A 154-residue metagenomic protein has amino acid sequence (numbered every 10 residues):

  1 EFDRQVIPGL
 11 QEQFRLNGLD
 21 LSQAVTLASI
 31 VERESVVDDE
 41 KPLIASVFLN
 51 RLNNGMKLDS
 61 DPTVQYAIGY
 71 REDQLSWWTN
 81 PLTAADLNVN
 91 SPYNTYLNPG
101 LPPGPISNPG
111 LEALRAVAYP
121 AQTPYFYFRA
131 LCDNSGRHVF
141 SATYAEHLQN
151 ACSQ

Functional and structural regions predicted by a protein language model:
E1-Q154: Bacterial extracytoplasmic/cell-wall-associated proteins, especially those involved in peptidoglycan
